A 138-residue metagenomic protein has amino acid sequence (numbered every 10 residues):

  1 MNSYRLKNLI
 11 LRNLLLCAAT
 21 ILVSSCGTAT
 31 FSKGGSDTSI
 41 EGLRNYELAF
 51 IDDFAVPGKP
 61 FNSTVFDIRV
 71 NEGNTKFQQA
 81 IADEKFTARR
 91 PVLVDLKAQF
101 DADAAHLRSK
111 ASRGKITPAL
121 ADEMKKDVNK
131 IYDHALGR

Functional and structural regions predicted by a protein language model:
N2-L15: Bacterial N-terminal signal peptides that target proteins for export
L22-S25: C-terminal motif of bacterial Sec signal peptides marking the signal peptidase cleavage site
G27-A29: Bacterial signal peptide processing site
S32-A55: Post-signal peptide N-terminal segment of mature Sec-exported envelope proteins
D52-R89: Alpha-helical segments in soluble extracytoplasmic regions
S63-N71, R90-A98, P118-K126: Short, charged, amphipathic alpha-helical segments
E84-K110: Heptad-repeat alpha-helical coiled-coil/4-helix-bundle sensor or tether segments in soluble regions
A102-R138: C-terminal amphipathic alpha-helix
